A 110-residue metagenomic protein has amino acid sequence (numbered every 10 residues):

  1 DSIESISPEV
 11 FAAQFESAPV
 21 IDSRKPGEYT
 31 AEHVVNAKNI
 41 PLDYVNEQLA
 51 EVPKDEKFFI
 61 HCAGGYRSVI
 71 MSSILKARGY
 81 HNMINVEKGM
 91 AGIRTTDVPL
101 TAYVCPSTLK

Functional and structural regions predicted by a protein language model:
D1-K110: Rhodanese-like catalytic fold shared by cysteine-dependent sulfurtransferases and DSP/PTP-type phosphatases
